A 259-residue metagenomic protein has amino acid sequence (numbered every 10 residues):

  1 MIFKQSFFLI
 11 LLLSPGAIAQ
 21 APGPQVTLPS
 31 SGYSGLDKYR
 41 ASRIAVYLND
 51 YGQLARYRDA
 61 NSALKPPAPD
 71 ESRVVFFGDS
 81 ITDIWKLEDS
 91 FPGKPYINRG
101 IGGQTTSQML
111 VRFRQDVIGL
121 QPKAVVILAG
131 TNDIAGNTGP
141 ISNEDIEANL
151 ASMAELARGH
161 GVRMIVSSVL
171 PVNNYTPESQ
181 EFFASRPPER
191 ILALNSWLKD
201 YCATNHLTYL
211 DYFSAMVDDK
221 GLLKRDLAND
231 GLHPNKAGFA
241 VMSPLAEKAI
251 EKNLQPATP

Functional and structural regions predicted by a protein language model:
M1-V75, L87, F183, E251-P259: N-terminal secretory targeting modules
I2, K86, T105, K224-D226: Alpha-helix initiation/capping motif
S14-P15, S80, S168: Short linear Ser/Thr-Pro motifs
S31, L48, S80-D83, L87 (+2 more regions): Membrane-targeting and insertion segments and their boundary/processing signals
K38, I44-Y51, G93-T106, A135-I141 (+1 more regions): Acidic/histidine-rich helix-loop elements that form or flank divalent-metal/phosphate-binding sites at the catalytic
E71-L87, G102-T105: Catalytic nucleophile-elbow at a beta strand-turn-alpha helix junction centered on a G-D-S/GDSL motif, marking
F77, R99, L210-Y212: Hydrophobic residues at beta-strand termini and immediately following loops that shape nucleotide-binding pockets
D89-P95, L110-P259: Alpha-helical cap/lid subdomain in secreted, periplasmic, or secretory-pathway luminal O-acyl-processing enzymes
